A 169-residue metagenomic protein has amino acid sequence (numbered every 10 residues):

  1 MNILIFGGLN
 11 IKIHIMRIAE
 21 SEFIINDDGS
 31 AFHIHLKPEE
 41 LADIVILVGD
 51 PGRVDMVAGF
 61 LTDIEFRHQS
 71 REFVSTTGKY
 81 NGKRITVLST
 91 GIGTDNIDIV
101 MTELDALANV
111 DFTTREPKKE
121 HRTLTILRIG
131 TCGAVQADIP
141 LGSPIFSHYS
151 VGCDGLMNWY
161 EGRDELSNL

Functional and structural regions predicted by a protein language model:
M1-I15: N-terminal amphipathic/basic-hydrophobic helices that include classical n-h-c signal peptides and signal-anchor
I15-L169: Metabolite-binding pocket within alpha/beta catalytic cores that recognizes anionic/polar moieties
